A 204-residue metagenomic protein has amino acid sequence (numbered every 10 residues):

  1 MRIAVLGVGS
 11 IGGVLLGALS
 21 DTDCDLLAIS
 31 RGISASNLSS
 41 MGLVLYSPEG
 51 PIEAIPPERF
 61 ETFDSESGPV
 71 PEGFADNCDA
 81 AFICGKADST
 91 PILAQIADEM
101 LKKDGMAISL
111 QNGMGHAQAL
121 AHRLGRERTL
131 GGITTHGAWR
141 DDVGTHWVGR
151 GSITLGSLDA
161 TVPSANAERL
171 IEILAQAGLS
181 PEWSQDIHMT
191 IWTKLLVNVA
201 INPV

Functional and structural regions predicted by a protein language model:
M1, D79, G151: Nucleotide donor/acceptor-binding cores
M1-P51: NAD(P)+-binding Rossmann beta1-loop-alpha1 motif at the extreme N-terminus of oxidoreductases
I3, C24-L26, R126-T129, P181: Hydrophobic anchor at the start of a short beta-strand that flanks the dinucleotide cofactor-binding loop
S30, E49, E61-E66, Q111 (+4 more regions): Residues at the C-termini of beta-strands that transition into short coil/loop
S34-N37, A117-Q118, P163: Short, charged/polar "capping" segments at the starts of alpha-helices and the immediately preceding loops
L43-S65, N198: N-terminal glycine-rich dinucleotide-binding loop that anchors FAD/FMN and/or NAD(P) in oxidoreductases
I55-H146: Rossmann-like NAD(P)(H) cofactor-binding subdomain of soluble oxidoreductases
E99-M100, H122-R128, V143-V204: Internal alpha-helical scaffold of NAD(P)-dependent oxidoreductase catalytic cores
